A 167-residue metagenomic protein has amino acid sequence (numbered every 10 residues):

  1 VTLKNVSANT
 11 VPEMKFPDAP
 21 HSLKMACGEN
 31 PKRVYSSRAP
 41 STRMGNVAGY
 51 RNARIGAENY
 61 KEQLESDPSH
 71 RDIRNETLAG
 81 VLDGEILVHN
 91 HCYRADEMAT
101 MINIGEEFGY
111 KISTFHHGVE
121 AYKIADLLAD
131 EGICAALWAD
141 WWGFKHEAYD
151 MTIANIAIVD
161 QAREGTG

Functional and structural regions predicted by a protein language model:
V1-S37, K111-S113, E120-G167: Active-site-adjacent C-terminal substructures of enzyme catalytic domains
V1-T114: Polyanionic/metal-chelating signatures
A95-A99, G118-A125: Active-site environment of divalent metal-dependent phosphoester hydrolases
